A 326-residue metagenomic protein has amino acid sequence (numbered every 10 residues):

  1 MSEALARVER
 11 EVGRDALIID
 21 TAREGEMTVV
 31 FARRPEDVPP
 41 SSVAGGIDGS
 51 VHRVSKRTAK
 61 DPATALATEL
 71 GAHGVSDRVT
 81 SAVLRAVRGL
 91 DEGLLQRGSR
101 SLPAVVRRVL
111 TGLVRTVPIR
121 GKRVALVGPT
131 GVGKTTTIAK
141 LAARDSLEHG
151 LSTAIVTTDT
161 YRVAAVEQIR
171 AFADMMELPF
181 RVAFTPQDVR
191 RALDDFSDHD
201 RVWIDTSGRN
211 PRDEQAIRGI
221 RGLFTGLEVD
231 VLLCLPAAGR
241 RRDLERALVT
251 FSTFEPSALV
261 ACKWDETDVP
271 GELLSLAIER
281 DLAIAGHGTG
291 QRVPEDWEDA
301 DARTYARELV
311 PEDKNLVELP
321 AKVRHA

Functional and structural regions predicted by a protein language model:
M1-V114, R120, L316-A326: Non-catalytic terminal/linker segments enriched in charged/polar, low-complexity residues
L66-L70, V83, A277-A326: NTP-binding/hydrolysis catalytic cores, primarily Walker-type P-loop NTPases
S76, T130, V156-T160, T206-S207 (+3 more regions): G-domain G4 guanine-recognition motif of GTPases
K122, V127-T130, H149, T153-A164 (+2 more regions): Switch II (G3) loop of P-loop NTPases
K134: Conserved lysine of the Walker
T137, L141, Q168: Hydrophobic positions on the alpha1 helix immediately C-terminal to the Walker A/P-loop
A143-L147: Walker A/P-loop NTP-binding motif
F172, V189-S197, D213-L282: Conserved C-terminal guanine-recognition region of P-loop GTPase G domains, centered on the G4
